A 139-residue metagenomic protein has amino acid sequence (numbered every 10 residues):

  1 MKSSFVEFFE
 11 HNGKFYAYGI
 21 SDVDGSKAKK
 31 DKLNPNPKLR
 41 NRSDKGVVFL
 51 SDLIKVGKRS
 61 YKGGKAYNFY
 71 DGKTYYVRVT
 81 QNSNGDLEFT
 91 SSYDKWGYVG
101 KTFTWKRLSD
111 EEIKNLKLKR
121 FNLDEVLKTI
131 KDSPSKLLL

Functional and structural regions predicted by a protein language model:
K2-V77, L139: Central antiparallel beta-sheet cores of small beta-barrel/beta-sandwich binding domains
H11-G13, I20-V23, N82-N84, S92-D94 (+1 more regions): Solvent-exposed coil/turn segments that connect beta secondary-structure elements in extracytoplasmic/periplasmic
K14, T104-L139: Amphipathic/hydrophobic helical signal segments and adjacent flexible N-terminal regions that mediate secretion
F15-G19, K62-G64, L87-T90, R107 (+1 more regions): Short hydrophobic/aromatic-rich beta-strand segments that constitute the beta-sheet cores of beta-sandwich/beta-barrel
D22-D24, Y67-D71, S92-G97, F121-K128: Short, solvent-exposed aromatic-acidic interface loops
R42, F49-G57, S83, T90 (+2 more regions): Bimodal feature
Y61-G63, D71-T104: Surface-exposed interaction patches
